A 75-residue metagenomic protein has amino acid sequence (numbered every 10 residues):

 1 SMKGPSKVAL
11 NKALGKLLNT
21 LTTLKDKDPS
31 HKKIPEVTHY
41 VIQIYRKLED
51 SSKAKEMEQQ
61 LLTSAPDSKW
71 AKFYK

Functional and structural regions predicted by a protein language model:
S1-K75: Acidic, polar-rich low-complexity tracts and alpha-helical solenoid repeat scaffolds
